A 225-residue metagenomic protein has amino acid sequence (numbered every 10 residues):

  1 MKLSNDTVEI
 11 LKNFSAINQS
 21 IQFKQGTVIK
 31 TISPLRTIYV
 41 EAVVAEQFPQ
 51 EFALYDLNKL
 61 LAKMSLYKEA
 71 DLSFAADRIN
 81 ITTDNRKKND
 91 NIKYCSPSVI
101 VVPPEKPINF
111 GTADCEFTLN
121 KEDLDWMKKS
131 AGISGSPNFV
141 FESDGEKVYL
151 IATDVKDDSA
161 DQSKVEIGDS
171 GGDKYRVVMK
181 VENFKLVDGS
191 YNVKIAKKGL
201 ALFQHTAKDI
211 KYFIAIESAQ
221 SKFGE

Functional and structural regions predicted by a protein language model:
M1-Y94, F110-E225: DNA polymerase processivity clamps
V101-P103: Acidic/charged, solvent-exposed loop-and-adjacent secondary-structure segments enriched in E/D, K/R, S/T, and G/P
